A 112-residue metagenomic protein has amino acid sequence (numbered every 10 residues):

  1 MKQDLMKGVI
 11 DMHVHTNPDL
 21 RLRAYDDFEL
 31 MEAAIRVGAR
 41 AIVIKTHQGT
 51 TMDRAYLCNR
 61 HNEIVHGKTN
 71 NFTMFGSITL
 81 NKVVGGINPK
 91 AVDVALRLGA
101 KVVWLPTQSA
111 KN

Functional and structural regions predicted by a protein language model:
M1-T73: An N-terminally biased module of ancient metal coordination in phosphate/nucleic-acid-related enzymes
H15-N17, H47-G49, S77-V83, P106-A110: Active-site beta-loop-alpha junctions enriched in small/polar residues
T69-N71, N81-N112: Extended substrate/RNA-proximal surfaces in nucleic-acid metabolism proteins
